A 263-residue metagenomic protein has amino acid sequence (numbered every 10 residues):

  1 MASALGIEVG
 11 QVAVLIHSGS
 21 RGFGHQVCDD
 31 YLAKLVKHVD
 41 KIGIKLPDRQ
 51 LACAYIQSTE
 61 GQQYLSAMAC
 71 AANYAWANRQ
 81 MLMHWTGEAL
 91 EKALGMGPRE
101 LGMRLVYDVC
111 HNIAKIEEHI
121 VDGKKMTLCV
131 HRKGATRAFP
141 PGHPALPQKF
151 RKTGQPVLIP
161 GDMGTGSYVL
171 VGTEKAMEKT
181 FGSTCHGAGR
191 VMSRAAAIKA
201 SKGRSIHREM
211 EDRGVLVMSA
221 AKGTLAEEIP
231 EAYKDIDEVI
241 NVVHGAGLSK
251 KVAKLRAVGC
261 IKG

Functional and structural regions predicted by a protein language model:
M1-G263: Domain-length cofactor-binding catalytic modules of enzymes
